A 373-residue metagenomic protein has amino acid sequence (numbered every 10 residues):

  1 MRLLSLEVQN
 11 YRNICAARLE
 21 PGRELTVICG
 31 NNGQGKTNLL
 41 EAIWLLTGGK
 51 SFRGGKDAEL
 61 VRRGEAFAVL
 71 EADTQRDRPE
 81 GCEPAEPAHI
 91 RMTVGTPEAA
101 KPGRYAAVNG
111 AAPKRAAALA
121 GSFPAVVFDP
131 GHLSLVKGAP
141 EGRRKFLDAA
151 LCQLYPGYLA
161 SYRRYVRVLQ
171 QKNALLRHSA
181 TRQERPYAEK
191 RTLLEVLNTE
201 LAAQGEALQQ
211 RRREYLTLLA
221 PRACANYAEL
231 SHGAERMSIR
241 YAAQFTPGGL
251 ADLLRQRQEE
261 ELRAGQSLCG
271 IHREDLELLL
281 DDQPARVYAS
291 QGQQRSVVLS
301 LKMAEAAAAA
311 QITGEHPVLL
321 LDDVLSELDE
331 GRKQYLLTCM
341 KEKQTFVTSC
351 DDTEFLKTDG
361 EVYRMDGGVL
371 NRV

Functional and structural regions predicted by a protein language model:
M1-N31, L45, R78, R185-A203 (+7 more regions): Conserved NTPase motor "head" modules and their coupling/switch loops across ABC/AAA+ ATPases, GTPases, and GHKL ATPases
K36: Conserved lysine of the Walker
G48-G142, D148-L154, Y158, A220 (+2 more regions): Nucleotide-state sensing region of NTPase/ATPase domains
A72, Q344-D351: Structural recognition of the conserved hydrophobic beta-strand(s) that form the central parallel beta-sheet of P-loop
V108-N109, L280, D366: Structural motif
A117-S122, D129-T199, A203: A conserved P-loop NTPase coupling/switch region
D322-V324: Walker B catalytic acidic pair
